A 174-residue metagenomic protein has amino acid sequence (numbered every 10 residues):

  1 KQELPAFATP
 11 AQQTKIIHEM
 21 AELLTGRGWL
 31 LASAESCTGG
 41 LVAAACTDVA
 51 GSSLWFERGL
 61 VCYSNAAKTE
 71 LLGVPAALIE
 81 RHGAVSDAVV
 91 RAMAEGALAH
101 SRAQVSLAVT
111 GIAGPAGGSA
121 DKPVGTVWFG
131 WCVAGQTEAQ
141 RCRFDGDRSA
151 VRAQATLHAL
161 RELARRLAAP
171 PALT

Functional and structural regions predicted by a protein language model:
K1-T174: Short alpha-helical segments enriched in small residues
